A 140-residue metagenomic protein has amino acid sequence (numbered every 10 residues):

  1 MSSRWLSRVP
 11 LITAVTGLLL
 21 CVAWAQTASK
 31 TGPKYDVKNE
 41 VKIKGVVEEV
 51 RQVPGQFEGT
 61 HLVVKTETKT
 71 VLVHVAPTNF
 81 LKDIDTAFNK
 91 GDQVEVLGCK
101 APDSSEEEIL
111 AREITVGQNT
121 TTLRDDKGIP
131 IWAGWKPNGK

Functional and structural regions predicted by a protein language model:
M1-T13: Bacterial N-terminal signal peptides that target proteins for export
P10-V22: Bacterial N-terminal signal peptides
Q26-E40: Short boundary/loop segments of OB/S1/cold-shock single-stranded nucleic-acid-binding domains
N39-Q56: Structural detector for short beta-strands of small beta-barrel domains
F57-V75: OB-fold (S1/OB) nucleic-acid-binding surfaces
F80-V96: Short nucleic-acid-contacting surface segments enriched for D/E, G, S/T with interspersed K/R
A101-G128: OB-fold/S1-family single-stranded nucleic acid-binding modules
P130-K140: Glycine- and charge-enriched low-complexity intrinsically disordered segments
